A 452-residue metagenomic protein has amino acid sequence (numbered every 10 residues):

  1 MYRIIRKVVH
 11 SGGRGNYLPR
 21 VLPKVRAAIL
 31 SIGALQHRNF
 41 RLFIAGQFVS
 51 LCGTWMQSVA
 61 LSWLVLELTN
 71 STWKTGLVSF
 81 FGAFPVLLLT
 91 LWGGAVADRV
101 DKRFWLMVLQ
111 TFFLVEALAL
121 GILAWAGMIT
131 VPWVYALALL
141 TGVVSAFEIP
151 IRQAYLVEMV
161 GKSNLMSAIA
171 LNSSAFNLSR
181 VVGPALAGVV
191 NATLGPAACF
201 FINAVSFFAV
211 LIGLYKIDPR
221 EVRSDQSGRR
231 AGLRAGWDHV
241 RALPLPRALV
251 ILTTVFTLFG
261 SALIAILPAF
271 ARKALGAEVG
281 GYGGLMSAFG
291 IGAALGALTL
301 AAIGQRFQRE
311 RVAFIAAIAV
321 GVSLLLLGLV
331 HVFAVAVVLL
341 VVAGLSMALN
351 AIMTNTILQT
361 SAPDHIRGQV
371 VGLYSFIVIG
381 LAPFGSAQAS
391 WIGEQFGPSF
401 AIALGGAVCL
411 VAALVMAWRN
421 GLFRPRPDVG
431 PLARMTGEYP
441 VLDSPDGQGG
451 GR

Functional and structural regions predicted by a protein language model:
K7-H10, L88-W92, R99, V115 (+5 more regions): C-terminal transmembrane bundle of multi-pass solute transporters/carriers
P19-F40, P219-I251, M435-G447: Juxtamembrane intracellular "pre-TM" segments in multi-pass secondary transporters
V25-P85, A242-S287: Helix-loop boundary and gating motifs at the non-cytosolic
R41-S58, F81-A97, D101-E116, W133-A192 (+7 more regions): Substrate-agnostic recognition of the 12-TM MFS/MFS-like secondary transporter fold
I44, A60, G76-S79, L106-M107 (+7 more regions): Hydrophobic/aromatic positions within or immediately flanking transmembrane alpha-helices of multi-pass small-molecule
S62-T69, L120-A126, V182-I202, K273-A274 (+1 more regions): Transmembrane alpha-helix termini and helix-breaking/packing motifs in multi-pass membrane transporters
A154, E158, F200-G228, A417-L432: Helix-loop junctions on the cytosolic side of multi-pass membrane transporters, especially the intracellular loop
